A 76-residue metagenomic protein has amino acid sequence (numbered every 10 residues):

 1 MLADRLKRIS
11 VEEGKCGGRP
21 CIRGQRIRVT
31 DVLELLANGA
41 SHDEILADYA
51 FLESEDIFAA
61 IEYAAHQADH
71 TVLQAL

Functional and structural regions predicted by a protein language model:
M1-C16: Basic, low-complexity segments
C16-G18, I27: A ubiquitous short alpha-helical element
C21: Conserved phosphate-binding loops in nucleotide/dinucleotide-binding enzymes
R28-L76: Long, charge-rich, low-complexity alpha-helical segments
